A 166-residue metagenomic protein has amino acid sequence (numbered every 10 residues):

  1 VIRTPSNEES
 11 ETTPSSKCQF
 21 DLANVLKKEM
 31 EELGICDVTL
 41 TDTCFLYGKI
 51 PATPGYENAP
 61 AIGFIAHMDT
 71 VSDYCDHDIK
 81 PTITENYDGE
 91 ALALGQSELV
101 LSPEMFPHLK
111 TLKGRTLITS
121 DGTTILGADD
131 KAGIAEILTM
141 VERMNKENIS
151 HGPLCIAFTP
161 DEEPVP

Functional and structural regions predicted by a protein language model:
V1-I2, E162-P166: Short, intrinsically disordered, charge-balanced linker/junction segments flanking boundaries in proteins
V1-S16, T119: N-terminal capping segment at the start of a domain
I2, L33, R143-E147: Change "in soluble alpha/beta enzymes" to "in soluble alpha/beta proteins
E11-A59, G63-I65, D69: A non-catalytic alpha/beta surface segment that caps or lines the substrate-entry region of metallo-dependent hydrolase
S15, P160-D161: Short beta->alpha junction loops
L46-P54, G114, P153-C155, E162: Self-splicing inteins and homing endonuclease
Y56-H151, F158: Active-site metal-coordination/substrate-binding segment of hydrolases, especially metallo-dependent peptidases
